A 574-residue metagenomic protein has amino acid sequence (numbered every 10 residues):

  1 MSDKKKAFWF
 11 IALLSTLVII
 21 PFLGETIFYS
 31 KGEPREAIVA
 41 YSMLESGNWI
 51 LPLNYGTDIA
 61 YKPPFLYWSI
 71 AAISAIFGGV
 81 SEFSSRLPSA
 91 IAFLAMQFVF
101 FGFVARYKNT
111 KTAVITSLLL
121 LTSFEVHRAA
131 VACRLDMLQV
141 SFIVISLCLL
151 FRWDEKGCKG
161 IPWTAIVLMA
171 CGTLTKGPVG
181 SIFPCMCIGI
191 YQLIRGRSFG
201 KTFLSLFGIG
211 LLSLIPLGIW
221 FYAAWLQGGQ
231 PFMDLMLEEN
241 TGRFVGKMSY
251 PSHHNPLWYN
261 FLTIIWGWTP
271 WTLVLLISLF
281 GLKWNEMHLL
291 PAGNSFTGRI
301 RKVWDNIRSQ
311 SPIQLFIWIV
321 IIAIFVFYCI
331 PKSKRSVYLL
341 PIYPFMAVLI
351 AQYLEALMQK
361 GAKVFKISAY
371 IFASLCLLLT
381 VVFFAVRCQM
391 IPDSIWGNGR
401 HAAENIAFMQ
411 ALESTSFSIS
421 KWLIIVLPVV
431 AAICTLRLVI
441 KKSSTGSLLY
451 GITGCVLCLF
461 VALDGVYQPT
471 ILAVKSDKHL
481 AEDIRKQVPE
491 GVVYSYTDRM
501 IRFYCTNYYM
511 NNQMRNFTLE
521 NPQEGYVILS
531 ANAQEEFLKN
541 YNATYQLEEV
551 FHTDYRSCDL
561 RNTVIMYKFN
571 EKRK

Functional and structural regions predicted by a protein language model:
M1-K366, V386, Y555-T563: Membrane-integral, polyisoprenol-dependent glycosyltransferases of the GT-C/oligosaccharyltransferase superfamily
W163, G281-K574: Membrane-embedded architecture of ER/inner-membrane glycosylation machinery
